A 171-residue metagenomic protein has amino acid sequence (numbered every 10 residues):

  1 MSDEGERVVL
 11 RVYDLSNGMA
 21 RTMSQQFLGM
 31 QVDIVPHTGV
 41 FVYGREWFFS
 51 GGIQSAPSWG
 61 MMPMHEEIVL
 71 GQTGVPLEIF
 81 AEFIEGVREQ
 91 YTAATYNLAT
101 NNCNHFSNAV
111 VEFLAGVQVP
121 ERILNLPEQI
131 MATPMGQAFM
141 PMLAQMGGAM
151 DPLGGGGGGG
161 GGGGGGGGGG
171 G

Functional and structural regions predicted by a protein language model:
M1-N101, L114, I130, P134-G156: Non-catalytic ligand/cofactor/substrate-binding and regulatory segments of enzyme domains
L114-L126: Short conserved catalytic/interaction loops centered on acidic-Pro-aromatic/His motifs
G155-G171: Intrinsically disordered, low-complexity regions enriched in glycine and serine
